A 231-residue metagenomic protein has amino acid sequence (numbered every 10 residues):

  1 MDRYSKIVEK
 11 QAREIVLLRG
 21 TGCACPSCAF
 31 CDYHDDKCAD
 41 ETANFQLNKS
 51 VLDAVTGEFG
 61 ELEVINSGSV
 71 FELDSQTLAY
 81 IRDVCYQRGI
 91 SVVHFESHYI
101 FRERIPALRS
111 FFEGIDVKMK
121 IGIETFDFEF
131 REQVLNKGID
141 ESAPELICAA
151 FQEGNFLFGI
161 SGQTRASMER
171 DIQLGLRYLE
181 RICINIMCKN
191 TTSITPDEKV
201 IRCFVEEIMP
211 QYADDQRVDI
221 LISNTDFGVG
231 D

Functional and structural regions predicted by a protein language model:
M1-Q46: Canonical Radical SAM [4Fe-4S] cluster-binding loop centered on the CxxxCxxC motif and its immediate flanking residues
Y4-I7, S27-F30, R217, L221-D231: N-terminal pre-core extensions flanking Radical SAM catalytic domains
Y33-N48, G57-D74, C85-E103, D116-E141 (+2 more regions): Core AdoMet radical
E41-T42, S75, Q133, R165-A166 (+1 more regions): Short, flexible/disordered intra-domain loops and linkers
L52-G57, I81-R88, P106-D116, S142-A149 (+1 more regions): Acidic (Asp/Glu)-rich catalytic clusters
L73-R82, R102-F112, R165-E169: Distinct, well-ordered alpha-helical segments
A79-V84, A107-F111, D197-Y212: Short, aromatic/basic amphipathic alpha-helical patches
D140-D197, F204-D226: Conserved C-terminal portion of the radical SAM core fold that forms the substrate/S-adenosylmethionine-binding
